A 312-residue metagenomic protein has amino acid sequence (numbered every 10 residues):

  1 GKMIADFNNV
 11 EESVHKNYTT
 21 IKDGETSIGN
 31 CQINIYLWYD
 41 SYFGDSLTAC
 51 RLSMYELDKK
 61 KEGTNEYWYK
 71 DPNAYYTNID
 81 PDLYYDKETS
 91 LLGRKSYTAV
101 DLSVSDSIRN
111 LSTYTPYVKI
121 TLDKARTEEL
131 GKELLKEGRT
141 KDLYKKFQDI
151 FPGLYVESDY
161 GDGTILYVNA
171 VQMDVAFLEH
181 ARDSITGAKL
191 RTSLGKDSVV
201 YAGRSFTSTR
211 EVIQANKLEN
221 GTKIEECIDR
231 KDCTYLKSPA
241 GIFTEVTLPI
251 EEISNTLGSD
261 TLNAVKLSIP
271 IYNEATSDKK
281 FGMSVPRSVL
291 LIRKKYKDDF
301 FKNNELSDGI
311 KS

Functional and structural regions predicted by a protein language model:
G1-S312: Secreted, disulfide-rich extracellular signaling modules
